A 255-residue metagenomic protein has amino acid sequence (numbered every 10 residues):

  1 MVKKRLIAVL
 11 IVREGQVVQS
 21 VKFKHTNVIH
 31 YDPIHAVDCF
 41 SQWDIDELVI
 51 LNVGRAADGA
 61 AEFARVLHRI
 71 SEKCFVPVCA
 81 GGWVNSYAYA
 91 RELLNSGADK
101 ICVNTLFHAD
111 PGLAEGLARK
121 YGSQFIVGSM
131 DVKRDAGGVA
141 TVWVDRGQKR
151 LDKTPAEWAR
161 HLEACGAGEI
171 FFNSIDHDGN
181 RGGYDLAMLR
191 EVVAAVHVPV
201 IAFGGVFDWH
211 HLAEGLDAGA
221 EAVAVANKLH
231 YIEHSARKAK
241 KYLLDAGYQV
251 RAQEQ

Functional and structural regions predicted by a protein language model:
R5-V9, E47, F75-C79, K100-C102 (+5 more regions): Structural preference for beta-strand elements that scaffold enzyme active sites
I11, F40, L48, L93 (+5 more regions): Conserved, mostly hydrophobic/aromatic
V12-T26, A98-F172, D176-H177: Conserved anion-binding
F23-S41: Short catalytic helix/loop segments, enriched in acidic residues and glycine and frequently bearing histidine
E47-R65, T105, F171-G183: Glycine-rich, proline-tolerant flexible connector loops at the mouths of alpha/beta enzymes
A61-H68, P111, L151-A156, G182-R190: Charged helix-capping and loop-helix junction motifs
C74, V78-I101, A187-V223: Catalytic cores of alpha/beta
L113-Y121, A213-A222, N227-E254: C-terminal helical cap(s) of enzyme catalytic domains, especially alpha/beta-barrels
